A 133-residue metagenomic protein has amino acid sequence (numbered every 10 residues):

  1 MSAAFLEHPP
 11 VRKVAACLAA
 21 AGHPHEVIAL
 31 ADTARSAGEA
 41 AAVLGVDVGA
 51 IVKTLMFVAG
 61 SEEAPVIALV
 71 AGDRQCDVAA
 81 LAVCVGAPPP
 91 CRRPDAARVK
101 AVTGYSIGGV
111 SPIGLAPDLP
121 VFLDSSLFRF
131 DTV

Functional and structural regions predicted by a protein language model:
M1-V133: Extended, low-hydrophobicity, polar/charged segments
